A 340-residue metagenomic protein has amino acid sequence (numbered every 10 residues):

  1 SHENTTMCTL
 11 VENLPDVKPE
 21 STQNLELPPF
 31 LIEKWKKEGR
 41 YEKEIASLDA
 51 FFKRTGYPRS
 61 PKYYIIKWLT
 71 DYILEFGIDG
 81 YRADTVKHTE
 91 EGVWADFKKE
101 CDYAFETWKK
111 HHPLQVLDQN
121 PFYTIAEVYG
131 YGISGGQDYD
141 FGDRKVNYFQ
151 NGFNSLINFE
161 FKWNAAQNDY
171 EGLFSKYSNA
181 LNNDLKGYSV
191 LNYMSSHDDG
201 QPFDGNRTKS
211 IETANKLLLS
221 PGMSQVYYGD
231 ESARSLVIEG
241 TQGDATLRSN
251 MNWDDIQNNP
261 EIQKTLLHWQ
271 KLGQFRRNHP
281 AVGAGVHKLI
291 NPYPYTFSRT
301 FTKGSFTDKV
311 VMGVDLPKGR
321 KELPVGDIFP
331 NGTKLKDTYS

Functional and structural regions predicted by a protein language model:
S1-D71, E75-F76, F97, C101 (+3 more regions): Substrate-binding/active-site clefts of carbohydrate-active enzymes
T22, H88-T89, H197: Glycine-/small-residue-rich active-site loops that bind phosphorylated ligands and cofactors
K67-V190, N206-T208, K216-S220, A233-D337: Active-site-proximal helices and loops of the catalytic beta/alpha 8
M194-Q201: Active-site neighborhood of divalent metal-dependent phosphoester/pyrophosphate hydrolases
Q225-V226: Long amphipathic alpha-helical segments
